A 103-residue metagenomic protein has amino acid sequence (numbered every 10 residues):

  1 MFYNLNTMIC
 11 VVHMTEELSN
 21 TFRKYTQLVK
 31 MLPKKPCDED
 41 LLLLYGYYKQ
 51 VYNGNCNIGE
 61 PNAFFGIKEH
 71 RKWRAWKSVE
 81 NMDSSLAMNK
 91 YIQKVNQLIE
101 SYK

Functional and structural regions predicted by a protein language model:
F2, M8-K103: N-terminal alpha-helical modules
